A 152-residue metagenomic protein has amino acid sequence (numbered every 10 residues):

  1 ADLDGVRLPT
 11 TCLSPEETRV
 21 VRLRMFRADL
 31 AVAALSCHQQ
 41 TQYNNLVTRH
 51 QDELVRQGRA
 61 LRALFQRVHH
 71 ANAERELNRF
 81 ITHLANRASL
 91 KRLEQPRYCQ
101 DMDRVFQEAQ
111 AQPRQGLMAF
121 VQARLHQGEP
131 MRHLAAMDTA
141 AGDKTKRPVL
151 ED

Functional and structural regions predicted by a protein language model:
A1-V20, R75-N78, E151-D152: N-terminal secretory-pathway/extracellular module detecting exported/lumenal segments and adjacent signal-anchor/first
D2-V6, V21, F26-D29, A88-K91: Secretory-pathway extracellular proteins and peptide precursors enriched for disulfide-bonded cysteines
T11-L13, S36-H38, Y98-Q100: Sequence contexts marking disulfide-bonded cysteines in secreted/extracellular proteins
P15-R67, T82: Short N-proximal segments of mature Sec-exported proteins
H50-E151: Compact alpha-helical subdomains of small soluble proteins
